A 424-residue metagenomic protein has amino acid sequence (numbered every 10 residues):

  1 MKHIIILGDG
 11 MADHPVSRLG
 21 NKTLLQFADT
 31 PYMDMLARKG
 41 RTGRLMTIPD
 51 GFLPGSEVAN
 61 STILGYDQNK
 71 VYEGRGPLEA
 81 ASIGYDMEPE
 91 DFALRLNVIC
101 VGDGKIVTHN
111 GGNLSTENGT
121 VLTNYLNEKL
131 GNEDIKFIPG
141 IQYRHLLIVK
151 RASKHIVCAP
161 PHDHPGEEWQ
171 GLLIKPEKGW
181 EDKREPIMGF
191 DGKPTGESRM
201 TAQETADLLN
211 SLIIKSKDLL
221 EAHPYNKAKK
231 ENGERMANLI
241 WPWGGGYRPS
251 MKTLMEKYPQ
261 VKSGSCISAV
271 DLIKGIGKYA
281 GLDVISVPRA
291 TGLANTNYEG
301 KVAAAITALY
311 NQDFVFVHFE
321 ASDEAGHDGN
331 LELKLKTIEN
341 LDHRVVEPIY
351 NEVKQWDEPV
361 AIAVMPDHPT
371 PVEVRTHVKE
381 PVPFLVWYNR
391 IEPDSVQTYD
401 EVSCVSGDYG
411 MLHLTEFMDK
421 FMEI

Functional and structural regions predicted by a protein language model:
M1-I424: Feature captures the catalytic ectodomains and active-site-proximal regions of enzymes that hydrolyze or transfer
